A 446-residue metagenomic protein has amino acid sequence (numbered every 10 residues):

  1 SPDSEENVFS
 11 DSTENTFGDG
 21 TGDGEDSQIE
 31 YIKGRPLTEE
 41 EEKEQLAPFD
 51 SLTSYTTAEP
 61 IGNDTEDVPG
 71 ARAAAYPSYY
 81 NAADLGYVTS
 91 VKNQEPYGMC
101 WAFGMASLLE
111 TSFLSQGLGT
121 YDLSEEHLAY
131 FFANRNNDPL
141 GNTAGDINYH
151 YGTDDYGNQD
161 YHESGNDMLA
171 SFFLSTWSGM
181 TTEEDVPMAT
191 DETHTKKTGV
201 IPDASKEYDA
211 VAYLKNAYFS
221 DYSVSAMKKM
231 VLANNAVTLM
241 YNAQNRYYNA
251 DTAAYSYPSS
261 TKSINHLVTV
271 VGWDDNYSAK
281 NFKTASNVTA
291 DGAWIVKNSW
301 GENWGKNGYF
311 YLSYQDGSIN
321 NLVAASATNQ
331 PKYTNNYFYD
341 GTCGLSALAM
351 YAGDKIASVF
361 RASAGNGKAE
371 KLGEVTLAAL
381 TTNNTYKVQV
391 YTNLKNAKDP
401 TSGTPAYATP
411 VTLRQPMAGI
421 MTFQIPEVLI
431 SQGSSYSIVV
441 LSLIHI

Functional and structural regions predicted by a protein language model:
P2-E5, D11-T13, Q28, V359 (+3 more regions): Compositionally biased regions
D3-Y80: N-terminal zymogen propeptides
E14-F17, G22, E39, S54-A58 (+7 more regions): N-terminal compositionally biased, intrinsically disordered segments and leader/signal-like regions
Y76-A82, G86, G98-E110, H127-A293 (+5 more regions): Predominantly the structural core of cysteine protease catalytic domains
T89-E95: Immediate flanking context of iron-sulfur cluster ligation sites
T111-E126: Phosphate-handling active-site elements
N383-L443: Aromatic- and Gly/Pro-enriched, solvent-exposed loop/edge beta-strand patches characteristic of beta-rich domains
